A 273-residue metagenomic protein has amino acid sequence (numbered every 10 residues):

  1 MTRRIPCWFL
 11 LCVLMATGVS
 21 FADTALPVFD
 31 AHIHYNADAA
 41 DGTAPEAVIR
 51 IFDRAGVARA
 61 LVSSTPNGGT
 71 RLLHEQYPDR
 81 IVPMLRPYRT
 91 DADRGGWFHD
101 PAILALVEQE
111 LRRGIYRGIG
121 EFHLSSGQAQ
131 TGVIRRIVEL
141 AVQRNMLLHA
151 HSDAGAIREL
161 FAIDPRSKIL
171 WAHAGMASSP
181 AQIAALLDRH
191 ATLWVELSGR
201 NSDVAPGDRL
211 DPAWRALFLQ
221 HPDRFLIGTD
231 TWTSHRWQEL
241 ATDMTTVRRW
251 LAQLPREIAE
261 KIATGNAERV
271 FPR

Functional and structural regions predicted by a protein language model:
T2-R4, F21-H32, A40-D41, E46-S63 (+3 more regions): Mid-to-C-terminal alpha-helical segments outside catalytic/metal-binding sites
C7-G18: Bacterial N-terminal signal peptides
H32, F52, I119, A141 (+5 more regions): Conserved, mostly hydrophobic/aromatic
I33-A44, D91-H99, A205-P206: Acidic/histidine-rich helix-loop elements that form or flank divalent-metal/phosphate-binding sites at the catalytic
H34-N36, T65-P66, R86-T90, F122-S125 (+4 more regions): Active-site beta-loop-alpha junctions enriched in small/polar residues
A44-I51, G69-L73, I103-E110, V133-I137 (+4 more regions): A general structural detector for well-ordered alpha-helical segments in enzyme core domains, enriched
G68-L147, W194-S202: Active-site gating/metal-coordination segments in enzymes
P83-L85, F98, T131-I227: Catalytic pocket-lining loop regions of alpha/beta-barrel enzymes, especially the amidohydrolase/enolase/GH5 lineages
